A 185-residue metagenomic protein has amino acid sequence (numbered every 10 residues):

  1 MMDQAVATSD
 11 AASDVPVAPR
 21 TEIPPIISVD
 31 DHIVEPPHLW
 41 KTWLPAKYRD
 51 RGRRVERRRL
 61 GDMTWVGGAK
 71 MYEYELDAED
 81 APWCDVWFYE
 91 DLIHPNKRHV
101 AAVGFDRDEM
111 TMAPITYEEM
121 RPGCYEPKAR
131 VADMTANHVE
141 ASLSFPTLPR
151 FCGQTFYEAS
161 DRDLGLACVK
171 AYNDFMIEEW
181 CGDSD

Functional and structural regions predicted by a protein language model:
M1-D185: Helix-coil boundary/capping segments in enzymes
